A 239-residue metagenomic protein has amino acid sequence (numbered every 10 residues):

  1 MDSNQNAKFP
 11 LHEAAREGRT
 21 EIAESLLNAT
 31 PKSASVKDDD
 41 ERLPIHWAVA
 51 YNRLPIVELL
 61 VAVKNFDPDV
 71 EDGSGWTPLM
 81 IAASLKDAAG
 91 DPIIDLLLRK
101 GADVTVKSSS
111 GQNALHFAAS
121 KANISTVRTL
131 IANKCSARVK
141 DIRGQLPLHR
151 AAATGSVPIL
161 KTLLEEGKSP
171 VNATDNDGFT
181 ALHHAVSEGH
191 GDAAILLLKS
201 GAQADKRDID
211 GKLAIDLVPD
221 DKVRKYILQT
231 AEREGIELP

Functional and structural regions predicted by a protein language model:
M1-A29, S35-E58, A62, G73-S74 (+3 more regions): Intrinsically disordered, low-complexity regulatory segments in ankyrin-centric signaling systems
M1-P10, N133, K199-P239: Ankyrin-repeat-protein effector appendages
G18, N52, K86-A89, A122 (+3 more regions): Ankyrin-repeat intra-repeat helix-capping/turn positions
I22, P55-I56, A89-I93, S125-T126 (+3 more regions): Conserved ankyrin/ankyrin-like repeat signature
E24-K32, E58-D67, D95-D103, R128-S136 (+3 more regions): Ankyrin repeat domain, specifically the short helix-to-loop turn at the C-terminus of the second helix of each repeat
